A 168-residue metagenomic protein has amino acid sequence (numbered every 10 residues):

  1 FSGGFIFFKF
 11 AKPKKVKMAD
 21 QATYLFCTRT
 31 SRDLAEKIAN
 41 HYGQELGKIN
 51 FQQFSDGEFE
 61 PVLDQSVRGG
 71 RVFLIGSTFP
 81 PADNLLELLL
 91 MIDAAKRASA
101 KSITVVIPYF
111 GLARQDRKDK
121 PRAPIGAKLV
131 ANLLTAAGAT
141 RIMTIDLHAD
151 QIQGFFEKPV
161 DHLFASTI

Functional and structural regions predicted by a protein language model:
G3-I168: PRPP-associated nucleotide enzymes
